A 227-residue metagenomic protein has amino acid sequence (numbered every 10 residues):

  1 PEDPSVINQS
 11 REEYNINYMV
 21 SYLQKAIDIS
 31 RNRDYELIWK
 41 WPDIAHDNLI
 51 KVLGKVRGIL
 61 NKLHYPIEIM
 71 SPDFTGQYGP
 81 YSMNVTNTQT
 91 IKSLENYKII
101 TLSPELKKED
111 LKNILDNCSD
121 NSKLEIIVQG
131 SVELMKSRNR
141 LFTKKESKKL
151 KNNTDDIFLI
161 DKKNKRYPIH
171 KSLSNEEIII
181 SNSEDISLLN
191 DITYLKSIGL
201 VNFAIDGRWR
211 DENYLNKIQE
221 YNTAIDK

Functional and structural regions predicted by a protein language model:
P1-K227: Active-site pocket-lining/capping segments in soluble small-molecule metabolic enzymes
